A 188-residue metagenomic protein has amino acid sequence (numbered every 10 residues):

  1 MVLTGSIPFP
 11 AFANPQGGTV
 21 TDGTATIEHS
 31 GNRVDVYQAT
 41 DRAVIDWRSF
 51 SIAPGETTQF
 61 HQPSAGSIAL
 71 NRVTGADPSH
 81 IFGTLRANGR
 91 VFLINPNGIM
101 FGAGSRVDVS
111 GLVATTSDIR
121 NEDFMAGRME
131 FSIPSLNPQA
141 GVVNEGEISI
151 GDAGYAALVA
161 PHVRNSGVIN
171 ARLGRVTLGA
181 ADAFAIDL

Functional and structural regions predicted by a protein language model:
M1-L188: Extracellular and secretory-pathway beta-repeat/beta-biased strand scaffolds
